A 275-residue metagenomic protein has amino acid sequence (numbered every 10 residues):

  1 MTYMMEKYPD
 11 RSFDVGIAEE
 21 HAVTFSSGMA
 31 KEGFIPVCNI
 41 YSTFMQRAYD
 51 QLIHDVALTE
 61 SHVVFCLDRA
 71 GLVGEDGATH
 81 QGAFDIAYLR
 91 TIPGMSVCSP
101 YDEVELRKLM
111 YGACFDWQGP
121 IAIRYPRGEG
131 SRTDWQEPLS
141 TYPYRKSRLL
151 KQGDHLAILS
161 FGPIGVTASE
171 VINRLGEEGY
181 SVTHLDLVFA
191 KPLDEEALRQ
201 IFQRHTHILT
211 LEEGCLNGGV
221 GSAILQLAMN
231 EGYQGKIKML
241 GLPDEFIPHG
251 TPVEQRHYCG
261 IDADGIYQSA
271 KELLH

Functional and structural regions predicted by a protein language model:
M1-I121, E129, G265: Thiamine diphosphate
E6, E60, V64-Q81, F115-H275: Thiamine diphosphate
